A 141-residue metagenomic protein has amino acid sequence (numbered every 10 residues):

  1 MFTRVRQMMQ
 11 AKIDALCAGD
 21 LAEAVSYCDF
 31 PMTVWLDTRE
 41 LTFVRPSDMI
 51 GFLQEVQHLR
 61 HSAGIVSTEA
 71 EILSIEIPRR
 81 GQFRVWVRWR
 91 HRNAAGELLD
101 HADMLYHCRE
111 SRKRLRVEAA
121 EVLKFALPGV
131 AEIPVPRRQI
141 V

Functional and structural regions predicted by a protein language model:
M1-F30, W35, P136-V141: Short, low-complexity N-terminal intrinsically disordered segments enriched in polar/charged residues
A22-L73: A solvent-exposed, acidic/Ser-Thr-rich amphipathic alpha-helical stretch
C28, W89-H91, E121-K124: Short beta-strand segments enriched in hydrophobic/aromatic residues within well-folded beta-rich domains
G64, G81, G96-D100: A generic structural micro-feature
E69-E76, W89-H91, A102-E110: Hydrophobic/aromatic beta-strand elements that line small-molecule binding cavities or substrate pockets in beta-rich
R79-W89: A short hydrophobic beta-strand element
L98-Q139: Short beta-strand edge/turn micro-motifs at domain boundaries
